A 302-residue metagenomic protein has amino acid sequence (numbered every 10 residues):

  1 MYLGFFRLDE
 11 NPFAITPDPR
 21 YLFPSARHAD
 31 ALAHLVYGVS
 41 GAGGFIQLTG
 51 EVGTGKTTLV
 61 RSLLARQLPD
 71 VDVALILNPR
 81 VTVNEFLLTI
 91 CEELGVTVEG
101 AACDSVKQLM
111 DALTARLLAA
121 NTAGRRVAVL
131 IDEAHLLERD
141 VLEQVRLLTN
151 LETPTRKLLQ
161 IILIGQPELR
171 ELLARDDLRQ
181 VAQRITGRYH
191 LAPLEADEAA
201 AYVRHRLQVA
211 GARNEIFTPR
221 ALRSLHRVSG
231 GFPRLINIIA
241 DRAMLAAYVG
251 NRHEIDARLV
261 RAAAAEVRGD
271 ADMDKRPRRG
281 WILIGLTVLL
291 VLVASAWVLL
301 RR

Functional and structural regions predicted by a protein language model:
M1-A42, L290-R302: A short, basic N-terminal segment
E10-F13, D70-D72, V81-G100: Conserved NTP-binding/hydrolysis module of P-loop NTPases
G41-S62, P79: Walker A/P-loop nucleotide-binding motif
Q47-G53, D104-A112, L136-Q144, T149-L178: Sensor-1/coupling segment of RecA-like P-loop NTPase cores
S62-R66, T153, L169-R184, P193: Short regulatory helix/loop adjacent to the ATP-binding pocket of P-loop NTPases
I76-R80, L173, T186-E198: Conserved AAA+ ATPase "SRH/arginine-finger" region at the nucleotide-binding site
T82, V98-Q144, T153-K157, E195-E198 (+2 more regions): Mid-core helix/loop region of P-loop NTP-binding domains shared across ATPases and GTPases
N214, P219-R302: C-terminal alpha-helical "lid" subdomain
